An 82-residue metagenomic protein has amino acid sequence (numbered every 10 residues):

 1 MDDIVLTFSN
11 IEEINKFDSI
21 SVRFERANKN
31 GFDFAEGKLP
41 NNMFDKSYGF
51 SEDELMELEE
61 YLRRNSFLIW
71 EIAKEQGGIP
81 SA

Functional and structural regions predicted by a protein language model:
M1-I14: Short helix/strand-capping turn motifs
M1-I4, N30-E36, A73: Structured catalytic/translocation cores of nucleotide/phosphate-coupled proteins
T7-N10, F32, L68: A general, composition-driven signal for non-globular sequence regions
E13-F50: A short, structured beta-strand/loop element
Y48-A82: Acidic, low-complexity intrinsically disordered segments
